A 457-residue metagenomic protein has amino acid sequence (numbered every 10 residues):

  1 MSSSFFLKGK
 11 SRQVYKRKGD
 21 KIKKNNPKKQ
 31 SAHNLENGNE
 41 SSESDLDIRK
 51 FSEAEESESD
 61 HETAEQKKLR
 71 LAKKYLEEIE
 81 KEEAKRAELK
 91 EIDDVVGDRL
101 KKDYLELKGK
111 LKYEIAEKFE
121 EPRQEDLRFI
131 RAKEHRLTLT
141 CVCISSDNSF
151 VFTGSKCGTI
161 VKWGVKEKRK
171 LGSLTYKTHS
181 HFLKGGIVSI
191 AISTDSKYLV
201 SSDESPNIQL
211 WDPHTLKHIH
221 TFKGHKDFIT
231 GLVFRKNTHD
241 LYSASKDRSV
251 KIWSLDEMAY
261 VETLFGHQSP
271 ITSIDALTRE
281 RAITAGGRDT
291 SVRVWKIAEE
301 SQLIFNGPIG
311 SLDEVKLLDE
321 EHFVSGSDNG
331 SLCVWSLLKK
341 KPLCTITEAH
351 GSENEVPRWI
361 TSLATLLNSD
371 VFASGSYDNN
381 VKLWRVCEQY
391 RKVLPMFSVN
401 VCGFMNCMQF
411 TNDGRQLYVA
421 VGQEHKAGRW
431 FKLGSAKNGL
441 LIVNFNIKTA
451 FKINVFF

Functional and structural regions predicted by a protein language model:
M1-T138, G428-G434, N444, K452-F457: Intrinsically disordered terminal extensions that flank WD40 beta-propeller domains in eukaryotic WD-repeat scaffold
I130-G158: Beta-strand-rich domains and repeat architectures in extracellular enzymes and scaffolds, especially beta-propellers
A132-L139, Y176-I187, K223-I229, F265-I271 (+4 more regions): WD40/WD-repeat beta-propeller blade N-cap
T138, D147, L183-G186, D195 (+14 more regions): WD40/WD-repeat beta-propeller blade-loop signature
C143-N148, I190-S196, S202, L232-H239 (+5 more regions): Loop/turn segments within WD40 beta-propeller blades
S149-F152, S196-V200, Q209, H218-H220 (+9 more regions): Structural hallmark of WD40 beta-propellers
G154-C157, S202-S205, A244-D247, A285-D289 (+3 more regions): Conserved strand-to-loop turn within each blade of WD40 beta-propeller repeats
I160-G164, I208-D212, L232, V250-S254 (+5 more regions): WD40-repeat beta-propellers
